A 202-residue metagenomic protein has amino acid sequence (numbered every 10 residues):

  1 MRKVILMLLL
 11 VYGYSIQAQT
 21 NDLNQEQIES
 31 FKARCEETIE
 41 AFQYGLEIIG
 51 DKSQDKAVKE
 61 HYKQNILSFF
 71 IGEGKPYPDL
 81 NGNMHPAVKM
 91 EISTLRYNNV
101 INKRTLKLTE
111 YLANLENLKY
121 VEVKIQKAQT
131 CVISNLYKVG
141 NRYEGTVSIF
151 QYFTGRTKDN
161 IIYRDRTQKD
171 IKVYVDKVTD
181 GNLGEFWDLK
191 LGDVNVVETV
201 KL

Functional and structural regions predicted by a protein language model:
M1-Q25: Bacterial Sec-dependent N-terminal signal peptides
V11-G13, E110, R142: Intrinsically disordered, low-complexity N-terminal regions enriched in serine/proline/glycine with scattered basic
A18-Q64: Short, low-complexity N-terminal intrinsically disordered segments enriched in polar/charged residues
T20-S30, V121, C131, Y143 (+1 more regions): Acidic, Ser/Thr/Gly/Pro-rich low-complexity intrinsically disordered regions that serve as flexible linkers
K59-I125: Short solvent-exposed beta->alpha transition segments
K124-L202: Exposed beta-sheet edge and beta->alpha loop/turn motif
